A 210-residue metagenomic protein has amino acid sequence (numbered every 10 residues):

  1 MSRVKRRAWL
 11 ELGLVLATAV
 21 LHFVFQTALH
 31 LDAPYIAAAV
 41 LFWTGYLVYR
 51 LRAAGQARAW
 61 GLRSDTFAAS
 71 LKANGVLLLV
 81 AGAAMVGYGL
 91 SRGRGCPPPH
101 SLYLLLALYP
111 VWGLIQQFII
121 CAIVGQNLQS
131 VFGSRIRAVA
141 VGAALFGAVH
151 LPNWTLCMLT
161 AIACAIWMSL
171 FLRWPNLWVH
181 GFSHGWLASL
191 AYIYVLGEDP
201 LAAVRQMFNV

Functional and structural regions predicted by a protein language model:
S2-A53, A73: Alpha-helical transmembrane segments in multi-pass membrane proteins
L16-V24, A81-L90, A143-P152, G185-L196: Aromatic-anchored segments of alpha-helical transmembrane domains
V24, V48-A57, L90-S91, L170-R173: Structural signal for the C-terminal ends of transmembrane alpha-helices and the immediately following loop
Q26-A28, A57-R63, G89-S101, L201-F208: Membrane-interface helix termini and inter-helical loops of multi-pass transporters
L29-A39, P97-L102, W154-A161: Short, aromatic-rich membrane-interface segments at the entry and exit of alpha-helical transmembrane domains
L31, T66-F67, L71, P98-L102 (+2 more regions): Membrane-helix interface segments
L90, G95-A148: Function-critical hydrophobic alpha-helical transmembrane segments in multi-pass membrane proteins
C157-V210: Functionally important transmembrane alpha-helices
